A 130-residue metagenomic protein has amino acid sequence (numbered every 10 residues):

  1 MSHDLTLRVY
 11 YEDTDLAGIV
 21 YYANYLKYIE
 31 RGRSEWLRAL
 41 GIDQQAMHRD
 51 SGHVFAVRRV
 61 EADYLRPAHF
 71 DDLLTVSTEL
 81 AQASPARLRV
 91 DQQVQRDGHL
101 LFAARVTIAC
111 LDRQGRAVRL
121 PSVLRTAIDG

Functional and structural regions predicted by a protein language model:
M1-R58, R113-G130: Hot-dog-fold acyl-thioester-processing enzymes
H3-L5, R38, Y64-F70, A81-G130: HotDog/MaoC-like acyl-thioester-processing domains
R59-D63: Short alpha-helix capping/helix-loop boundary micro-motifs
